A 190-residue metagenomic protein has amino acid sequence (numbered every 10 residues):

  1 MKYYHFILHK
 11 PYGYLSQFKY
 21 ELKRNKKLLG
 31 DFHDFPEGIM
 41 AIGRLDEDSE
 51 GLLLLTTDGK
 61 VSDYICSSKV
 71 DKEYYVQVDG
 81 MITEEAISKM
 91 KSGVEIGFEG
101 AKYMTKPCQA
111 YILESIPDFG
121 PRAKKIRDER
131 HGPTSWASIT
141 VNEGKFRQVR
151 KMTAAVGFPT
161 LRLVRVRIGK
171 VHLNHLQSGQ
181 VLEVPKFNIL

Functional and structural regions predicted by a protein language model:
M1-L190: RNA pseudouridine synthases
